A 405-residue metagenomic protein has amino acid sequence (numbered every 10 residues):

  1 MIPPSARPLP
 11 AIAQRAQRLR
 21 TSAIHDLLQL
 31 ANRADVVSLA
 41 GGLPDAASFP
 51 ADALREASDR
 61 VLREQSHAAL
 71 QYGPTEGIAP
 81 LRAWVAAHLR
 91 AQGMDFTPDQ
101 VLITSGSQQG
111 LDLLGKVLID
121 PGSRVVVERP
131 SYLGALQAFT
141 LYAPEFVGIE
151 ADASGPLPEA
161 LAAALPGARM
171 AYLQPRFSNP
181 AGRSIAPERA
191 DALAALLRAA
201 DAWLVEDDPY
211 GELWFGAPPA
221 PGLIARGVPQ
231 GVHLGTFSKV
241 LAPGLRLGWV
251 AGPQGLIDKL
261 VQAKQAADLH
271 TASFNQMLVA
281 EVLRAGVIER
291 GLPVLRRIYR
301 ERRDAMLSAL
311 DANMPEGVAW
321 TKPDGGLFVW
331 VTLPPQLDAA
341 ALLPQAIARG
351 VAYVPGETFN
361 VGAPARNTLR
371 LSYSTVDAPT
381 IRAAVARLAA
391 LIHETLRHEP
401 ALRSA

Functional and structural regions predicted by a protein language model:
I2, A348-R349, G362-A405: PLP-dependent enzyme catalytic core of the Aspartate aminotransferase-like
P4, R15-G106, L113, R284-A285 (+2 more regions): N-terminal small-domain helix-loop-helix segment of the aminotransferase-like
V36-V37, R124, E145, W203 (+1 more regions): Residue-level detector of anion-binding/catalytic polar loops
L62-A200, G211-V232, Y299, P379 (+1 more regions): Conserved core of the PLP fold type I
D207: Glycine-centered flexible beta-alpha turn that most often forms the glycine-rich phosphate-binding loop
V232-R297: Conserved core segment of the aminotransferase class I/II
I257, V261, V331-R370, A378-P379 (+1 more regions): Conserved C-terminal alpha-helix-loop-beta "cap" of PLP-dependent enzymes that closes/shapes the active-site mouth
A280, R297-L307, V318-T332: Conserved glycine-rich beta-strand-loop-beta hairpin in the small C-terminal domain of fold type I
